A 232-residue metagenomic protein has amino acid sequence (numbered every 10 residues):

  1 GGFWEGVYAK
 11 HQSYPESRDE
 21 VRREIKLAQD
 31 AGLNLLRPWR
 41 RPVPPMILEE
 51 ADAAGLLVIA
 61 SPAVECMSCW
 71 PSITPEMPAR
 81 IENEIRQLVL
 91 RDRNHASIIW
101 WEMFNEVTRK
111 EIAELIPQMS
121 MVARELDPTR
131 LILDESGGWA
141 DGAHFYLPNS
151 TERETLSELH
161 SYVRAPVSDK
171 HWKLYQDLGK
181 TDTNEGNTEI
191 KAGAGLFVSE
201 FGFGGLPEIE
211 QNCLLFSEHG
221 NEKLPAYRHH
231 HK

Functional and structural regions predicted by a protein language model:
G1-Q29, E49: N-terminal carbohydrate-binding accessory modules
L35-K232: Substrate-binding/catalytic cleft of secreted carbohydrate-active enzymes, primarily glycoside hydrolases
